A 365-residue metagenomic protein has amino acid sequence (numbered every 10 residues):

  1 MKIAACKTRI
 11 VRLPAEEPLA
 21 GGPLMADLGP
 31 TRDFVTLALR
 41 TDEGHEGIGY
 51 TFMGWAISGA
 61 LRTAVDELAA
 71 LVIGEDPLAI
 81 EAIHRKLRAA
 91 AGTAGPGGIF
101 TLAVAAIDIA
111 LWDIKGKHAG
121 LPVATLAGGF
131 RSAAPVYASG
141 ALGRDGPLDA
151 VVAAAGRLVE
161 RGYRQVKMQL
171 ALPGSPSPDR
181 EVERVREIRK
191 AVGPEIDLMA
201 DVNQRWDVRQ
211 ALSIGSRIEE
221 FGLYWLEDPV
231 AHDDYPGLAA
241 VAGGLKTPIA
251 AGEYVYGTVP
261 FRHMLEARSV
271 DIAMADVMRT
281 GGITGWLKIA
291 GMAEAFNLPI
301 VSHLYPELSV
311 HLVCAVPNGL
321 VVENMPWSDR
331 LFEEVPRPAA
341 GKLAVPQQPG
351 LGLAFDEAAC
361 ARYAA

Functional and structural regions predicted by a protein language model:
M1-A70, R85, R362-A365: N-terminal basic, low-complexity leaders that serve as flexible interaction/assembly modules and, when applicable, as
K2-A4, T8-P18, G29, V301-A365: Flexible C-terminal active-site loop/helix
I3, G44, L68, I107 (+8 more regions): Conserved, mostly hydrophobic/aromatic
R40-H118: Metal- or metallocofactor-binding catalytic centers and their adjacent structured scaffolds across diverse enzyme
Y50, V104, S177, A200-D207 (+4 more regions): Glycine- and other small-residue-rich loops at beta-strand/loop junctions that grip anionic moieties
D108-P147: Glycine-rich, aromatic-flanked loop segments that form ligand/cofactor-binding clefts across common enzyme folds
S132-L245: Metal-dependent enolase-superfamily TIM-barrel catalytic cores that perform enediolate-based chemistry
S216, G222, D233-K342: Shared catalytic-loop signature of beta/alpha-barrel
